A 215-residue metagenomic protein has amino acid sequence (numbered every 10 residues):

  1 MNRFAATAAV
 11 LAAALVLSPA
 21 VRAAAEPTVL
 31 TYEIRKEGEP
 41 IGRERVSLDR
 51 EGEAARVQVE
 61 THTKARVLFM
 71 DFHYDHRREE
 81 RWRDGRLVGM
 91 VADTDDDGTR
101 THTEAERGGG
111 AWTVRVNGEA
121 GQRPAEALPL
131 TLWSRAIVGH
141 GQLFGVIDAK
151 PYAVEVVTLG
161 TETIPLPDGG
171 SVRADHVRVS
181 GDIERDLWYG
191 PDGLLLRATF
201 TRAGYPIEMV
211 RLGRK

Functional and structural regions predicted by a protein language model:
M1-F4: Positively charged n-region of N-terminal signal peptides that target proteins for export
A8-S18: Bacterial N-terminal signal peptides
P19-A25: Sec/Tat signal peptide C-region and signal peptidase I cleavage site
A25-P27, V88-A174, R178-S180, E184 (+3 more regions): Solvent-exposed helix/loop surface patches that form functional interfaces
E26-G108, G193, A198-F200: N-terminal mature ectodomain segment of secretory-pathway/periplasmic proteins
R56-H62, H73, E79, V172-K215: Gly/Pro-enriched, hydrophobic low-complexity segments that function as extracytoplasmic propeptides/linkers
